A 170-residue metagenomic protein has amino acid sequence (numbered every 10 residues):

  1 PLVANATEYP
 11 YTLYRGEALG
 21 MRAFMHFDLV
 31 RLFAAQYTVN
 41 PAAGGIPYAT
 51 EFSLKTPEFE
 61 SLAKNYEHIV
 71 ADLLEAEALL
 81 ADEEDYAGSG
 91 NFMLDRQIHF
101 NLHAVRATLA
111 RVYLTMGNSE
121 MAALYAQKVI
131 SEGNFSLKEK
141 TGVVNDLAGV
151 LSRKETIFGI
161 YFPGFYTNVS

Functional and structural regions predicted by a protein language model:
P1-G20, F27-S170: Structured, solvent-exposed acidic/aromatic patches
